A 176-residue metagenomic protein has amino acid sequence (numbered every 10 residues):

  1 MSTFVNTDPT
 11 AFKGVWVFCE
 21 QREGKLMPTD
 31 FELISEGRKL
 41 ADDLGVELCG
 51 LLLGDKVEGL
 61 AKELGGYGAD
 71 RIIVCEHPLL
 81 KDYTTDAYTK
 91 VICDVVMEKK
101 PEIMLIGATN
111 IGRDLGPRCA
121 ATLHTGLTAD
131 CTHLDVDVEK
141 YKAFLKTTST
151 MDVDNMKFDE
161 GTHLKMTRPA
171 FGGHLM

Functional and structural regions predicted by a protein language model:
M1-M176: N-terminal glycine-rich FAD/FM-binding segment characteristic of electron-transfer flavoproteins
